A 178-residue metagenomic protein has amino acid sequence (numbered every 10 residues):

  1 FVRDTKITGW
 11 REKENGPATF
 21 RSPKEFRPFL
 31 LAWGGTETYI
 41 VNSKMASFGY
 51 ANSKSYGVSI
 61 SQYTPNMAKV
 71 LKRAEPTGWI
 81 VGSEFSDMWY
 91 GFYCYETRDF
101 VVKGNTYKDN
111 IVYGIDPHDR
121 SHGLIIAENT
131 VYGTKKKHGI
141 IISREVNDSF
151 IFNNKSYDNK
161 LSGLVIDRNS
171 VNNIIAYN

Functional and structural regions predicted by a protein language model:
F1-F152, S156-K160, L164-V165, V171-I175: Beta-strand/loop edge motif enriched in small/polar residues
